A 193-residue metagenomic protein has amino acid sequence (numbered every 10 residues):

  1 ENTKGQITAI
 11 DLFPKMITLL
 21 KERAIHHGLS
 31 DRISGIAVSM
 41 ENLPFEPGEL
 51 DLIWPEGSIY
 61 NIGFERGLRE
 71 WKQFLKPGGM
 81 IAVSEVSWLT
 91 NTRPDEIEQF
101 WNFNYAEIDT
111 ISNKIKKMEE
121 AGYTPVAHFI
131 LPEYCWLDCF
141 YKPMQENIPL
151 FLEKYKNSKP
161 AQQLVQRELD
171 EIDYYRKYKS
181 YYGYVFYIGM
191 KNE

Functional and structural regions predicted by a protein language model:
E1-N42: Class I SAM-dependent methyltransferase SAM/SAH-binding core
I7, I81-A82: A short hydrophobic/small-residue beta-strand
E41-I53: A short acidic, Gly/Pro-enriched loop at the edge of an enzyme's catalytic core that lines a small-molecule cofactor
D51-E65: A short SAM/SAH-binding and catalytic strip from SAM-dependent methyltransferases
E65-M80: A short glycine-rich, Lys/Arg-flanked "PGG" loop and its adjoining helix->strand segment in the class I
V86-Y105: Short, glycine-/aromatic-enriched active-site segment of Class I SAM-dependent methyltransferases
A106-H128: Short alpha-helix
A127-E193: Conserved Class I S-adenosyl-L-methionine
